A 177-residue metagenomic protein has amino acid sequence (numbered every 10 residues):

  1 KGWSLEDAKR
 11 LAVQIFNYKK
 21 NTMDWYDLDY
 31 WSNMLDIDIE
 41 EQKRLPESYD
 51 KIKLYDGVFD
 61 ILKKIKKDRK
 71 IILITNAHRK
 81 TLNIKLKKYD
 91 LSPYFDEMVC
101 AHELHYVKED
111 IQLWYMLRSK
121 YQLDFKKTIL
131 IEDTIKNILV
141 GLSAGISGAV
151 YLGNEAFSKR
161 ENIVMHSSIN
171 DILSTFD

Functional and structural regions predicted by a protein language model:
K1-F59, K80: N-terminal helical cap/lid subdomain that shapes the substrate entry/recognition surface in HAD-like hydrolases
G2, N21, I52, I72 (+2 more regions): A generic helix-loop boundary/linker signal
G57-D68: Catalytic-core regions built around general acid/base machinery
K63, R79, N83-D177: Asp-based, Mg2+/Mn2+-dependent phosphohydrolase catalytic module
K66-I71, H102: Short, conserved structural micro-motifs that define repeat-unit consensus positions and nucleotide-binding loops
K70-I72, S147-G148: Proline-centered loop/turn at the N-terminus of a beta-strand
T75: Conserved phosphate-coupling serine/threonine residues in phosphotransfer and NTP-handling enzymes
